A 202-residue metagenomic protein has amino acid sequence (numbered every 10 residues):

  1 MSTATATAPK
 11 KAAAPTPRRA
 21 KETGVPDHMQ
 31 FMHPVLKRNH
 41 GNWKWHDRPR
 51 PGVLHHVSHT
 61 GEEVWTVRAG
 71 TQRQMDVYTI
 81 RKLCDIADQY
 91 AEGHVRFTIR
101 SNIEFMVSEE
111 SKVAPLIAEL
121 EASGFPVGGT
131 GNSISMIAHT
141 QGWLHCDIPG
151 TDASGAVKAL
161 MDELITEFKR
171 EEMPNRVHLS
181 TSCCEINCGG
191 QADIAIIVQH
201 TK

Functional and structural regions predicted by a protein language model:
M1-E22: Intrinsically disordered, low-structural-confidence terminal and linker regions
S2, A8, W65-T201: Small-residue-enriched alpha-helical segments and adjacent helix-cap loops that form tight helix-helix packing
A14-P17, F31, A114, P174: Generic hydrophobic-segment detector
P15-A20, M29, Q199-K202: An acidic, glycine-/histidine-flanked metal-binding catalytic module
G24-D27, I86: A general marker of short, structured functional hotspots
P26-P34, R38-M75, A138-L144: Short glycine-/aliphatic-rich beta-strand segments at the starts of folded cytosolic domains
